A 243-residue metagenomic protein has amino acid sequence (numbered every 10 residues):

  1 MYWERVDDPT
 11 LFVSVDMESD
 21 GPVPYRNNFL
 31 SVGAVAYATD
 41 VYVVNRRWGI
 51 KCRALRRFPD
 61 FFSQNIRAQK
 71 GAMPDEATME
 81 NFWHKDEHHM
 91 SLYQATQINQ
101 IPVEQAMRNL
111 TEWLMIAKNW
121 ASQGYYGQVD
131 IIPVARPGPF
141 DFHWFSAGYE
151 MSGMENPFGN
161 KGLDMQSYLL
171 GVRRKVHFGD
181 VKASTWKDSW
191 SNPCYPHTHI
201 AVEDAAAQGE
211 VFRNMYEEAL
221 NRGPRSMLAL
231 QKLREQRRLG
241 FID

Functional and structural regions predicted by a protein language model:
M1-W3: Charged, flexible boundary elements
V6, T10-V13, E18-A135: Conserved non-catalytic scaffold segment of RNase H-like nuclease domains
D16-E18, D141, D164, D204: Acidic active-site catalytic centers that drive phospho-/nucleotidyl reactions and related ester hydrolyses
R67-E80, L163-G209: Active-site-proximal helix-loop-helix substrate-binding element of RNase H-like nuclease domains
V103-W113, D141-W144, K161-M165: Amphipathic alpha-helical interface surfaces
N109-I116, H143, A147, L170 (+2 more regions): Residue-level signal for well-ordered alpha-helical scaffold segments within enzymatic catalytic domains
K118-Y126, P139-N160: Substrate-recognition/cap helix-loop segment adjacent to the acidic, metal-dependent catalytic center of Asp-based
I132-P139, H143-W144, V181-D243: Acidic, Mg2+-coordinating catalytic module of metal-dependent nucleases/exonucleases that use a two-metal-ion mechanism
